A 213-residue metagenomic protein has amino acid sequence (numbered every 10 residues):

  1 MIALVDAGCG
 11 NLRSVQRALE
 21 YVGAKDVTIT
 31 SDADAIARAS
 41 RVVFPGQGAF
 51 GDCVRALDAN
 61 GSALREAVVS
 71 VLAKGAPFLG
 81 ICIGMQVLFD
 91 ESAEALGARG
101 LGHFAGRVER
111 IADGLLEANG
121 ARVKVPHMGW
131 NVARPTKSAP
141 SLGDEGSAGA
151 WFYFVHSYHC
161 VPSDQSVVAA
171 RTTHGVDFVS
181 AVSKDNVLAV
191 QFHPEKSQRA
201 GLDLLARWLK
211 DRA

Functional and structural regions predicted by a protein language model:
I2-A24, F192-K196: N-terminal beta1-alpha1 ligand-phosphate binding loop
D26-I29, V108: Generic structural signal for residues in well-ordered beta-strands
A39: An anion/phosphate-binding loop that grips the pyrophosphate of nucleotide cofactors and donors
V43-P45: Structural motif
F50-H127: Cysteine-nucleophile active-site neighborhood
A73, G106-A213: Amide-donor transfer/coupling interface in amidating biosynthetic enzymes
